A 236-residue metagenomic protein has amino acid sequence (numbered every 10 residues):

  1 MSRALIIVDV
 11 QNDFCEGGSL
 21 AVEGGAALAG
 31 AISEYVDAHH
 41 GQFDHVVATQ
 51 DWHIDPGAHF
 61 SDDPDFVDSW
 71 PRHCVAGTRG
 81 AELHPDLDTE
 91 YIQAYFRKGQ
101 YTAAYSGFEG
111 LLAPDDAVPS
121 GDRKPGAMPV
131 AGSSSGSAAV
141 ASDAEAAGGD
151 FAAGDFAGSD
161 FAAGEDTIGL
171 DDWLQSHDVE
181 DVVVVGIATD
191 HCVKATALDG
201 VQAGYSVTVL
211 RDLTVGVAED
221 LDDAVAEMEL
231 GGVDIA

Functional and structural regions predicted by a protein language model:
M1-P119, R123, P129, S134 (+3 more regions): Active-site acidic carboxylates
V8, D51, I187-T189, D212: Cofactor-binding loop segments of dinucleotide-utilizing enzymes, especially the Rossmann-like FAD- and NAD(P)+-binding
I32-V36, V193-Q202: Histidine-anchored nucleotide/phosphate-binding helix
A81, I168, K194, L198 (+1 more regions): Short, surface-exposed alpha-helical segments at coil->helix boundaries
A117-D166: Intrinsically disordered, low-complexity terminal tails and inter-domain linkers enriched for S/T/G/P/D/E
D166-D178: A short, acidic, amphipathic alpha-helical segment used as a generic capping/interface helix at domain edges
V183-G186, S206-A218: A short glycine-rich beta-strand->turn/loop micro-motif centered on a GG-aromatic cluster
H191-A195, G216-E219: Short active-site-adjacent structural elements
